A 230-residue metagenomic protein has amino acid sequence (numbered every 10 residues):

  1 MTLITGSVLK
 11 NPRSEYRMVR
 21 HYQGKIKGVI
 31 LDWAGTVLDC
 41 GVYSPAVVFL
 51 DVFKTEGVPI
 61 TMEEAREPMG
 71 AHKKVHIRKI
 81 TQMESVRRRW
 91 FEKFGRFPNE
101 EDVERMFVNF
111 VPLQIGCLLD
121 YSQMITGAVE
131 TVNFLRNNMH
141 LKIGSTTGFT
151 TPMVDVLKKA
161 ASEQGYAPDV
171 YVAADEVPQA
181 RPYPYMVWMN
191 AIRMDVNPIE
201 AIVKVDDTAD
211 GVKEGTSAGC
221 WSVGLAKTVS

Functional and structural regions predicted by a protein language model:
M1-G28, V129, N133-M139, T150-S230: Asp-based, Mg2+/Mn2+-dependent phosphohydrolase catalytic module
V8-E15, V19-V129, N133, N137 (+1 more regions): N-terminal helical cap/lid subdomain that shapes the substrate entry/recognition surface in HAD-like hydrolases
I30-L31, K142-G144: Short glycine-rich or small-residue beta-strand-to-loop segments that form or flank ligand, phosphate, metal/Fe-S
P59, K142, W221: Residue-level detector of anion-binding/catalytic polar loops
E63, G144-S145: Short catalytic-loop micro-motif centered on adjacent basic/acidic residues
P68, T146-G148, V205: Structural motif
